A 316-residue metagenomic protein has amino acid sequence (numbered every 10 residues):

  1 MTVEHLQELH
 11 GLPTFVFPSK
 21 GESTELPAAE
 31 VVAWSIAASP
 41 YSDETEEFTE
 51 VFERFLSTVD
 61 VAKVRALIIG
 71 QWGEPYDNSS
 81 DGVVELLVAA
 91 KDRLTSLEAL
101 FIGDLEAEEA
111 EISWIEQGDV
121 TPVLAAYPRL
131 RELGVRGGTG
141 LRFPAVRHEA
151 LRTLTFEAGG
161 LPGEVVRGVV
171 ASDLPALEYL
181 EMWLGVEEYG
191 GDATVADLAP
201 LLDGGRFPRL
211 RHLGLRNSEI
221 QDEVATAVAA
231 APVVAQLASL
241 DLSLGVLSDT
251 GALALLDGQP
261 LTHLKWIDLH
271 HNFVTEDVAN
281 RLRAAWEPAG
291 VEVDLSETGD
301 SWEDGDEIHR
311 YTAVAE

Functional and structural regions predicted by a protein language model:
M1-D81, L87, K91-L94, A313-E316: N-terminal alpha-helical scaffold/docking segments in eukaryotic complex subunits
M1-G11, S23-E25, P128, A145 (+5 more regions): Intrinsically disordered, low-complexity segments enriched in charged and polar residues
V16-E22, E47-L56, N78-A89, E111-P122 (+6 more regions): Leucine-rich repeat
W34-E44, I68-P75, F101-S113, R129 (+10 more regions): Concave beta-strand-loop units of leucine-rich repeat
T58-V64, D92-E98, Y127-L130, A176 (+2 more regions): Structural alpha-beta junctions
V61-I69, K91-D104, V170-L184: Conserved long hydrophobic alpha-helices within structured protein cores
A62, T95, G118, A125-P128 (+5 more regions): Inter-repeat linker/turn residues at the boundaries of leucine-rich repeats
L255-E316: Long, ordered, amphipathic alpha-helical scaffolds
